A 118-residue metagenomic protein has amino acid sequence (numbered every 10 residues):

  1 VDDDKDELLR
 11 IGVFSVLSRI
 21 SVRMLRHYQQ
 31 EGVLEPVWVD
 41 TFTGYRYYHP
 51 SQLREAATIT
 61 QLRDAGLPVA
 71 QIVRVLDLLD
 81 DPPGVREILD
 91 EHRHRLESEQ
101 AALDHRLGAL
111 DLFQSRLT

Functional and structural regions predicted by a protein language model:
V1-V69: Basic helix-turn-helix/winged-helix DNA-binding cores and closely related short helical interaction motifs
Y45, L76-D77: Short glycine-enriched, charge-decorated loop/helix-capping segments at active-site entrances that position
T60, D77-T118: Short, charged amphipathic alpha-helical surface segments
I72: Hydrophobic positions on the alpha-helical face of helix-turn-helix-like DNA-binding modules
